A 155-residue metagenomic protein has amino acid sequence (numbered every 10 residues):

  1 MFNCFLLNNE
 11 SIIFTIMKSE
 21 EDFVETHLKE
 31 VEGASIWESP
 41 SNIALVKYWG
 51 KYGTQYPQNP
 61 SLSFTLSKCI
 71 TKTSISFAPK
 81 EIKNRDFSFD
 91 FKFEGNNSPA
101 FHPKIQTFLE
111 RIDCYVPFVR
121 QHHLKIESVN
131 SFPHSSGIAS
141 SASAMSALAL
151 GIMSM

Functional and structural regions predicted by a protein language model:
L7-N8, I12-I13: Short, positively charged and aromatic/hydrophobic N-terminal segments
F14-S136, L150-M155: ATP-binding N-lobe of GHMP and related small-molecule kinases
I138-S140: Active-site nucleophile and cofactor-binding loops and adjacent substrate-binding regions of central metabolic enzymes
S143-G151: Short amphipathic alpha-helical face segments that pack within enzyme cores and frequently flank/anchor catalytic
